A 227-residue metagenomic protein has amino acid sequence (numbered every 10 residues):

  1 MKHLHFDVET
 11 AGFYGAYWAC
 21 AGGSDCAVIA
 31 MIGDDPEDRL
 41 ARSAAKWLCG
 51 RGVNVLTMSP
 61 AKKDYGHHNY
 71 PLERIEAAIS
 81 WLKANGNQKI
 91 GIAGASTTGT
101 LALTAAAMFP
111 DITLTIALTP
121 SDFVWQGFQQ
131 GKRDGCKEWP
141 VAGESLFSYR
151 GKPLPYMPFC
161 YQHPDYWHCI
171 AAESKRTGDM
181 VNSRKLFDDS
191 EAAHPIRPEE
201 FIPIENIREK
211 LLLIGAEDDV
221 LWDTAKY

Functional and structural regions predicted by a protein language model:
M1-C26: N-terminal cap/lid segment of alpha/beta-hydrolase-fold proteins
S24-D25, M31-H67, V220-T224: Short substrate-entry loop that stabilizes the transition state in hydrolases
M58-G91: Catalytic nucleophile-loop/oxyanion-hole region of alpha/beta-hydrolase and closely related hydrolase-like folds
H68-Y70, A192-P195, F201, I214 (+1 more regions): C-terminal catalytic histidine-bearing segment of alpha/beta-hydrolase fold enzymes
I92-G94, L118, I214: Short beta-strand immediately N-terminal to the catalytic nucleophile in serine-hydrolase-like folds
G99-P110, T115: Short glycine-enriched nucleophile-adjacent loop and the immediately C-terminal alpha-helix near the catalytic center
A117-I204: Accessory cap/linker subdomain of secreted extracellular hydrolases
I207, L213-G215: Short beta-strand/loop motif that positions the catalytic acidic residue of the alpha/beta-hydrolase fold
